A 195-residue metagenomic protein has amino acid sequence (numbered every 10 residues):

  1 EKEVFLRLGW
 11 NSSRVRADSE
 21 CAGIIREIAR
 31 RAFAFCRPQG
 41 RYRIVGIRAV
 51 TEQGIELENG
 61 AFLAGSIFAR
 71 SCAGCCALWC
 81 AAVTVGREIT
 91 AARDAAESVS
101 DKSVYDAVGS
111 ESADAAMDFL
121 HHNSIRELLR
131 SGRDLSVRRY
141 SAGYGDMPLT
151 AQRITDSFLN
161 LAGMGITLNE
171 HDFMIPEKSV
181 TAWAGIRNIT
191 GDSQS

Functional and structural regions predicted by a protein language model:
E1-D101, Y105, W183: Active-site helix-to-loop segments that bind/position phosphate- or nucleotide-bearing substrates and donors across
I24, I28-A32, A116, L120 (+2 more regions): General structural feature for long, well-ordered alpha-helical segments within catalytic domains of soluble enzymes
P38-I47, H122-Y140: Flexible, glycine/charged-enriched surface loops at secondary-structure junctions
S100, V104-H122, R126, R130: Compact, glycine/acidic-enriched structural inserts
S131-S195: Short terminal or interdomain "cap/linker" segment that borders an active site or interface and mediates
